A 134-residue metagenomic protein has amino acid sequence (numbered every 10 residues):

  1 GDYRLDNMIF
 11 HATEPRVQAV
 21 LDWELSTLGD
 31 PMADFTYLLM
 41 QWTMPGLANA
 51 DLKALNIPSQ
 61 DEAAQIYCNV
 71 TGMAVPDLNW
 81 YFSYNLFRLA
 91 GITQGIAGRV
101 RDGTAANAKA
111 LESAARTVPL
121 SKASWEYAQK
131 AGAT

Functional and structural regions predicted by a protein language model:
G1-A33, Y37-L39: Active-site acidic catalytic loop and adjacent metal/ATP-binding pocket of ATP-dependent phosphoryl transfer enzymes
T13, L25, M40-M44, C68 (+1 more regions): A generic structural signal for secondary-structure junctions that act as hinges or helix/strand caps at the edges
V17, T27, L52-L55, V75-L78: Short, surface-exposed helix-loop/turn micro-motifs enriched in polar/charged residues
V17-L21, S59-A74, P119-L120: Short amphipathic alpha-helical segments and their helix-coil junctions
G29, A33, I57, N107 (+1 more regions): Short, conserved loop/turn and helix-capping segments at secondary-structure boundaries that abut family-defining
M32-T71, N85-G103: Active-site activation/catalytic loop segments of kinase-like enzymes and analogous catalytic loops in related
M73-N85: All-alpha amphipathic helical-bundle segments outside canonical DNA-binding/catalytic cores that form hydrophobic
R99-T134: Regulatory N- and C-terminal appendages and interdomain linkers associated with kinase/kinase-like NTP transferase
